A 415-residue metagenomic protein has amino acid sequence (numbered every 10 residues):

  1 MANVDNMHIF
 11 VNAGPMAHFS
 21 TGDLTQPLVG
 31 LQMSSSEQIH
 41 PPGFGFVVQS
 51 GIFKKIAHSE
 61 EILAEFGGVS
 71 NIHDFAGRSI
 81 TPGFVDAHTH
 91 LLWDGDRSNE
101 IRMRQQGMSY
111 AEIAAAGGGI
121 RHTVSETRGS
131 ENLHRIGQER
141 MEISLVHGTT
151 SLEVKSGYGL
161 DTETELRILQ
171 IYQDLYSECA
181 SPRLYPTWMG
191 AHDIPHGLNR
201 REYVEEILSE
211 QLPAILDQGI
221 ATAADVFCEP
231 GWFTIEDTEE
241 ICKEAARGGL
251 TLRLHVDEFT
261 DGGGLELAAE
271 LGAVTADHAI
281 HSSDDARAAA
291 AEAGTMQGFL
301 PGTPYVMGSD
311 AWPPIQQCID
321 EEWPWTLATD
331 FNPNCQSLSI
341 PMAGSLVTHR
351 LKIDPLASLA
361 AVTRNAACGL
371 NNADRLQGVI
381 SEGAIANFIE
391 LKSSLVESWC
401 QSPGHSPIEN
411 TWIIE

Functional and structural regions predicted by a protein language model:
M1-E65: N-terminal metal-binding scaffold of metallo-dependent hydrolase/deaminase domains
I9, N71-D74, T411: Conserved beta-strand scaffold positions in the cores of enzyme catalytic domains, especially in NTP/NDP-utilizing
A13, G45-F46, G51, G77 (+12 more regions): Divalent metal-coordination and catalytic microenvironments
P27-H40, V362-R364, E382-E415: C-terminal cap of metal-dependent C-N hydrolases
E61, E65-I136: Metal-associated gating/positioning segment near the N- to mid-region
G118-I136, E142, T150-G262: Metal-coordinating catalytic core of metallo-dependent amide/deamination hydrolases
L145, L208, L216-D217, A246 (+3 more regions): Non-catalytic positions within long, well-ordered alpha-helices that form the structural scaffold/packing of enzyme
T251, D261-V379, L391-S398, P403 (+1 more regions): Active-site-adjacent C-terminal substructures of enzyme catalytic domains
